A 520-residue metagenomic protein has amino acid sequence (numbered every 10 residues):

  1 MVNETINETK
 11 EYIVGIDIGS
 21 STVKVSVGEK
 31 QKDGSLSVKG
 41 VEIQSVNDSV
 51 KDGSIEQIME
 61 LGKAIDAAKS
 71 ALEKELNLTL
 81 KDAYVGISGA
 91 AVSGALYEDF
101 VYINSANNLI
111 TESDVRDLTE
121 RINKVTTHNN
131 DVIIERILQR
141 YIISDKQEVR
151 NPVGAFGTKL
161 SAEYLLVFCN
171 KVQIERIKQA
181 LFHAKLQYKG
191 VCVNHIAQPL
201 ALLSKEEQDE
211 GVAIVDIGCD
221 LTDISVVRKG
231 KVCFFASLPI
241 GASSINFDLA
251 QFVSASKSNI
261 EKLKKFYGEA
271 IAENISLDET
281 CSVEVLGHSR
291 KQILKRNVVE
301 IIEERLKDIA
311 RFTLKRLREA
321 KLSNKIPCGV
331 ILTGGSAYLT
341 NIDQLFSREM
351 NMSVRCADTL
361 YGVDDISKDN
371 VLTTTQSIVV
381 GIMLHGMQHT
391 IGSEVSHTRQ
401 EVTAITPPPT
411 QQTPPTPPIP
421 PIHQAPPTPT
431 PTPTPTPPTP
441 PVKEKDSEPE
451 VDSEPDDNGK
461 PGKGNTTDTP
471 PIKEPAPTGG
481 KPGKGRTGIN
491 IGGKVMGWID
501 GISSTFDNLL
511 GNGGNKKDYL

Functional and structural regions predicted by a protein language model:
M1-T22, S26-D82, I87-V212, S256 (+3 more regions): Nucleotide/phosphate-binding catalytic cleft detector across ATP-hydrolyzing and phosphate-transferring enzymes
G15-I16, V25, V85, L181 (+5 more regions): Residue-level signature of catalytic and energy-coupling elements of molecular machines, predominantly ATP/GTP-dependent
T79-G89, A320-G335: Short glycine-rich phosphate-binding loop at a beta-alpha junction
C169, G268-E269, I326-S347: Glycine-rich phosphate-binding loops at beta-strand->alpha-helix junctions
H183-Q187, V191, S282-S323, G492: Adenine-nucleotide phosphate-binding core of ATP-dependent small-molecule kinases
V193-L200, S244, Y361-D364: Short acidic loop-to-helix transition motifs that present clustered carboxylates
L203-A272, S276: Acidic, glycine-rich loop-and-beta core segments that form the ion-binding/anion-interacting portion of active sites
A357-T410: Glycine-rich phosphate-binding/hydrolytic loop that grips phosphoryl groups
